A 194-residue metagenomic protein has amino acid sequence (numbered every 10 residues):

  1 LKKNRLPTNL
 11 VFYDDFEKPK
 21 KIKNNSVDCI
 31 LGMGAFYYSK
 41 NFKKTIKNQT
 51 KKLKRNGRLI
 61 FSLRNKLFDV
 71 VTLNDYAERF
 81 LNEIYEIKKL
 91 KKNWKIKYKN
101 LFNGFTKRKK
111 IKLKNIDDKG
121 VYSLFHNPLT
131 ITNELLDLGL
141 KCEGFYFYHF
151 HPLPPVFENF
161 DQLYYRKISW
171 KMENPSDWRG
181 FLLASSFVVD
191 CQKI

Functional and structural regions predicted by a protein language model:
L1-K2: Conserved SAM-binding loop
R5-K18: Conserved SAM-binding strand-loop segment of SAM-dependent methyltransferases
K18-N24: Short conserved loop adjoining the S-adenosyl-L-methionine
L31: A conserved beta-strand element that flanks and buttresses the S-adenosyl-L-methionine
G34-A35: Short catalytic micro-motifs in class I SAM-dependent methyltransferases
K43-R58: A short glycine-rich, Lys/Arg-flanked "PGG" loop and its adjoining helix->strand segment in the class I
R58-L101: Conserved class I S-adenosyl-L-methionine
K110-D137, C142-I194: A C-terminal cap/extension of S-adenosyl-L-methionine-dependent methyltransferases that defines the acceptor-substrate
